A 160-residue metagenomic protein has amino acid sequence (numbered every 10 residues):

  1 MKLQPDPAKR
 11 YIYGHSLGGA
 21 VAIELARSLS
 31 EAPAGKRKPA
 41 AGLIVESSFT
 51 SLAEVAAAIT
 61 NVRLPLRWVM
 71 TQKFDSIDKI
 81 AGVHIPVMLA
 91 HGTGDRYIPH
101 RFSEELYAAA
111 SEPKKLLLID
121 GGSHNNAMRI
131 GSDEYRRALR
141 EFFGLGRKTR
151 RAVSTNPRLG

Functional and structural regions predicted by a protein language model:
Q4-S16: Alpha/beta-hydrolase fold nucleophile elbow
G14-E24, Y97: Glycine-rich nucleophile elbow surrounding the catalytic serine of serine-hydrolase chemistry
V21-I85: Hydrolase active-site cap/lid region
S76, I85, P99-A108: Short alpha-helix in the alpha/beta-hydrolase fold that links the catalytic acid
G82-H84, L89-H91, D95: Short beta-strand/loop motif that positions the catalytic acidic residue of the alpha/beta-hydrolase fold
T93-I98, N125-N126: Acidic catalytic loop of the alpha/beta-hydrolase fold
Y107-N126: Catalytic histidine neighborhood in serine/cysteine hydrolases with alpha/beta-hydrolase-type architecture
G122-R136: Catalytic histidine-centered segment of alpha/beta-hydrolase-like enzymes
